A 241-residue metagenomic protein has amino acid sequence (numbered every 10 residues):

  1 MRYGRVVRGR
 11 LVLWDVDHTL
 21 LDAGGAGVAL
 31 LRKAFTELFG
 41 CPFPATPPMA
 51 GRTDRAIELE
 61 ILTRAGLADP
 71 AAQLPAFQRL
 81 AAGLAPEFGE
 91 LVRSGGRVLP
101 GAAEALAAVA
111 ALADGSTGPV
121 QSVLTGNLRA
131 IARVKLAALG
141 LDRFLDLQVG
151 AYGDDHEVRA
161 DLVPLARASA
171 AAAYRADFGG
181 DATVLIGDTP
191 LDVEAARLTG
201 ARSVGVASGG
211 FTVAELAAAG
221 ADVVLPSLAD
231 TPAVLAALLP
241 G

Functional and structural regions predicted by a protein language model:
R2-A50, L59-R64, A68: Active-site neighborhood of HAD-like aspartate-dependent phosphohydrolases
A50, Q73-Q78, R143-V158: A short, structured active-site edge motif that brings together acidic residues
T63-A108, L112: Metal-dependent phosphoesterase signature
A102, L106-L139, V149-E157: Substrate-recognition element of Asp-dependent hydrolases with the DxDx(T/V) motif
L106, A110-A113, R167, V193-L198: Surface-exposed amphipathic alpha-helices with a cationic face
A151, V223-L228: Short acidic-hydrophobic, aromatic-tinged amphipathic segments that line or gate anion-handling sites
R159-V193: Conserved Lys-Pro-Asp/Glu-containing loop-to-beta segment of HAD-superfamily phosphomonoesterases, centered on
L185-V223: Acidic, Mg2+-coordinating phosphoryl-transfer loop and its flanking beta/alpha structural elements, shared across
